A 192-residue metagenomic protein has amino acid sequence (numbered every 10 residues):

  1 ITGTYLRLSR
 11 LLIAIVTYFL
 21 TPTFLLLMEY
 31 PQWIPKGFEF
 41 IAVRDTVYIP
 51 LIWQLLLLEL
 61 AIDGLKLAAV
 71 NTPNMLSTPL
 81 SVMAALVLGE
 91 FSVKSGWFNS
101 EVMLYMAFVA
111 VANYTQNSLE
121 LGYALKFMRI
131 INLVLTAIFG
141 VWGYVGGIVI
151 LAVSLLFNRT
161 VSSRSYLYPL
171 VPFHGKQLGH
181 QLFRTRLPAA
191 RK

Functional and structural regions predicted by a protein language model:
I1-L51, L121, S162-A189: Cytosolic regulatory modules rich in charged/polar residues
I13-E29, D45-E120, A124-L125, I130-T136: Transmembrane alpha-helix detector for multi-pass membrane proteins
S100-V102, A107-K192: Hydrophobic alpha-helical transmembrane segments of membrane transport and translocation systems, primarily multi-pass
